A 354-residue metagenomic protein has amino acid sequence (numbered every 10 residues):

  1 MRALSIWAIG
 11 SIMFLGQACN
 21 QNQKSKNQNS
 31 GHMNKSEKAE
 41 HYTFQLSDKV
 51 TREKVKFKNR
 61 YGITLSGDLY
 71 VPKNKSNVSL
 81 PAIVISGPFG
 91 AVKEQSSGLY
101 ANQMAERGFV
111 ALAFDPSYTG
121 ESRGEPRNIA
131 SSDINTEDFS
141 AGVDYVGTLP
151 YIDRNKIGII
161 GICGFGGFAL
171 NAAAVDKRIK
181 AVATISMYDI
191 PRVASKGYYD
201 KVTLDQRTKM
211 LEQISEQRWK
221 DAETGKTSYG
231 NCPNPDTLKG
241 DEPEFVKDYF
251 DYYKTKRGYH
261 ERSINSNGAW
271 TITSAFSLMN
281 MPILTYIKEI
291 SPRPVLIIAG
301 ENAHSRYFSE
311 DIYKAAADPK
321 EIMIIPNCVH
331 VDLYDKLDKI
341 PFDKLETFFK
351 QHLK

Functional and structural regions predicted by a protein language model:
H32-V78, Y334: N-terminal cap/lid segment of alpha/beta-hydrolase-fold proteins
V78-P88: Short beta-strand element of the alpha/beta-hydrolase
G90-N102, P116: The serine-hydrolase catalytic nucleophile loop
Q103-R123: Conserved alpha/beta-hydrolase
I129-P150: Alpha/beta-hydrolase active-site loop
L170-Y252: Alpha/beta-hydrolase-fold enzymes
I290, I297-A299: Short beta-strand/loop motif that positions the catalytic acidic residue of the alpha/beta-hydrolase fold
C328-K339: Catalytic histidine-centered segment of alpha/beta-hydrolase-like enzymes
